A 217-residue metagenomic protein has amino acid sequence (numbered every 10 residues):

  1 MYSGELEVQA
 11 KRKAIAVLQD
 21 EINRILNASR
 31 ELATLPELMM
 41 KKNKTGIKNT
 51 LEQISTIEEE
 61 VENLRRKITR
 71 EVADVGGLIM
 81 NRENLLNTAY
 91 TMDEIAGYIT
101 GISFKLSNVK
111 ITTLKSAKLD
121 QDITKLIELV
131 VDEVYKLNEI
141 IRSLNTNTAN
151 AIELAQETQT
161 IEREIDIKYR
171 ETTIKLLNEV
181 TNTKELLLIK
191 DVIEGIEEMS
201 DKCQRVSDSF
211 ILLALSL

Functional and structural regions predicted by a protein language model:
M1-L217: Cytosolic, long alpha-helical scaffolding segments
